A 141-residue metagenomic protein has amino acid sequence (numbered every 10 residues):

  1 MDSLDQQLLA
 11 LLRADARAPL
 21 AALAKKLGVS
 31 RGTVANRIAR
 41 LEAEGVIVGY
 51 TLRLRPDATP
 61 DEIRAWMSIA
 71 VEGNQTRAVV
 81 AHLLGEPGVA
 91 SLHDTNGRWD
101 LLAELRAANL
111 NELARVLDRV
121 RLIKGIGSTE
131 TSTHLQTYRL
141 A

Functional and structural regions predicted by a protein language model:
M1-A141: A compositional/biophysical signature of low hydrophobicity enriched in polar/charged and small residues
